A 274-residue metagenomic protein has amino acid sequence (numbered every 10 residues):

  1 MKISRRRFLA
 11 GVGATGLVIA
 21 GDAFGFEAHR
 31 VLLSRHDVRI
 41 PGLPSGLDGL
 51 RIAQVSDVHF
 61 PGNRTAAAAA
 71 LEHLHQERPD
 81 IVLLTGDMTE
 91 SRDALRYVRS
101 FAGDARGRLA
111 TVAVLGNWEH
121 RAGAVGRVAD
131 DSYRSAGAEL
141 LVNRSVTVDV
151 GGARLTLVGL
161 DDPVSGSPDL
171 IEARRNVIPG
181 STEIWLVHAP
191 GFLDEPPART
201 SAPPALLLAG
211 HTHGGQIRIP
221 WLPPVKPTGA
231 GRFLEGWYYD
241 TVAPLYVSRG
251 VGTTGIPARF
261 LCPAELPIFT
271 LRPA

Functional and structural regions predicted by a protein language model:
M1-T15, I19: N-terminal secretory signal peptides and thylakoid transit peptides that target proteins across membranes
I19-A53, T65, E72: C-terminal segment of N-terminal export signals and the immediately downstream linker at the start of the mature
D37, S100-P168, A173-V177, T241: Extended active-site neighborhood of metal-dependent phosphoesterases/phosphodiesterases
G49-H59, R154-D162, I184-H188, P244-R249: Active-site-proximal beta-strand elements of phosphoester/diester hydrolases
R51-D130, A136: Membrane-embedded segments
V55-S56, V82-G86, T111-N117, L141-N143 (+3 more regions): Active-site neighborhood of phospho(di)ester-bond hydrolases with catalytic His/Asp-centered motifs
S165-P179, L186-L207: Active-site-proximal loop/helix segments of hydrolase catalytic cores
P190-T270: Conserved beta-sheet core of the metallophosphoesterase superfamily
